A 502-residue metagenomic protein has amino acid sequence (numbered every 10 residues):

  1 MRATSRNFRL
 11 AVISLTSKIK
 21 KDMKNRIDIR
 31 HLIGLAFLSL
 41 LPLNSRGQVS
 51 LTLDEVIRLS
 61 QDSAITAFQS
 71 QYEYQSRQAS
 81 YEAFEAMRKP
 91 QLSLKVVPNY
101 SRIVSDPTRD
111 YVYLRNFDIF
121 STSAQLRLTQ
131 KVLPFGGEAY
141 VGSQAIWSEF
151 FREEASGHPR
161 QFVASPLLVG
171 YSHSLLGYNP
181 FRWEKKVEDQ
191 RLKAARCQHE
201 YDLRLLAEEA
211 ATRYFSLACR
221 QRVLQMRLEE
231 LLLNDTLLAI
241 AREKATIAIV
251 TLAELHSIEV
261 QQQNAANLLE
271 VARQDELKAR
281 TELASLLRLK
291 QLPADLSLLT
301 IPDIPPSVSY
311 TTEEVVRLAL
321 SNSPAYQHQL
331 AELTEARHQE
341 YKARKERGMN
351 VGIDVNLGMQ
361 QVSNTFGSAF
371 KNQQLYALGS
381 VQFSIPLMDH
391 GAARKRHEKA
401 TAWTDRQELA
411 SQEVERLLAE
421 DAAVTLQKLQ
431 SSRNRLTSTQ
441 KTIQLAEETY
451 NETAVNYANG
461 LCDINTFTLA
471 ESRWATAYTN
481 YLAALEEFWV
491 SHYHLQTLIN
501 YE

Functional and structural regions predicted by a protein language model:
M1-L53: Bacterial Sec-dependent N-terminal signal peptides
G47-S121, L176, P180-W183, V187-D189 (+7 more regions): Bacterial Sec-pathway N-terminal export signals of envelope proteins
L51, E184-L318, K428, S432 (+3 more regions): Periplasmic alpha-helical coiled-coil/stalk elements that build and connect Gram-negative outer-membrane
R58-F68, Q75-Q91, Q125-Q161, V169-V187 (+6 more regions): A glycine-/polar-enriched beta->alpha junction
Q69-F84, D202, L206-L228, L238 (+7 more regions): Amphipathic alpha-helical coiled-coil segments
K95-V169, T300-S309, Y341-K345, D354-I385 (+1 more regions): Small/polar, glycine/serine/threonine/aspartate-rich low-complexity segments that form flexible
A272, P324, A484: Metallo-beta-lactamase
